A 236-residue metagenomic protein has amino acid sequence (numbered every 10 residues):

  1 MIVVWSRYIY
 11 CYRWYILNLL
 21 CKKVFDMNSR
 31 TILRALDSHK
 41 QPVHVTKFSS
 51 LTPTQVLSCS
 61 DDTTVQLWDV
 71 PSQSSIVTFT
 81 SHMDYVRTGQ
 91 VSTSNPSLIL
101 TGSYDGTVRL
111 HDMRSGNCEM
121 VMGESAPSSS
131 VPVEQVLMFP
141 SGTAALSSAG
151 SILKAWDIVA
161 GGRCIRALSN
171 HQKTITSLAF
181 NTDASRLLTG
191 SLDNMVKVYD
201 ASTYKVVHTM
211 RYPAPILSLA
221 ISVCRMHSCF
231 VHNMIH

Functional and structural regions predicted by a protein language model:
I2, Y8-Y10, V56, I99 (+3 more regions): Hydrophobic beta-strand positions that form the internal "hydrophobic ladder" of WD40/Gbeta-like beta-propeller blades
V4, R13-L19, S58-D62, G102-D105 (+3 more regions): Conserved strand-to-loop turn within each blade of WD40 beta-propeller repeats
V4-W5, K47-P53, S72, Q90-S97 (+3 more regions): Loop/turn segments within WD40 beta-propeller blades
L19-K23, T31, Q41-H44, D62-Q66 (+8 more regions): Short coil/turn segments within WD40 beta-propeller repeats
M27-S29, V70-S72, M113-G116, I158-G161 (+1 more regions): Short loop/turn segments that connect beta-strands within beta-propeller blades
T31-R34, S74-V77, E119-V121, R163-R166 (+1 more regions): A structural motif specific to WD40 beta-propellers
D37-V43, T80-V86, E124-V133, S169-I175 (+1 more regions): WD40/WD-repeat beta-propeller blade N-cap
Q66, P71-K154: Solenoidal tandem-repeat scaffolds enriched in leucines and small polar residues
